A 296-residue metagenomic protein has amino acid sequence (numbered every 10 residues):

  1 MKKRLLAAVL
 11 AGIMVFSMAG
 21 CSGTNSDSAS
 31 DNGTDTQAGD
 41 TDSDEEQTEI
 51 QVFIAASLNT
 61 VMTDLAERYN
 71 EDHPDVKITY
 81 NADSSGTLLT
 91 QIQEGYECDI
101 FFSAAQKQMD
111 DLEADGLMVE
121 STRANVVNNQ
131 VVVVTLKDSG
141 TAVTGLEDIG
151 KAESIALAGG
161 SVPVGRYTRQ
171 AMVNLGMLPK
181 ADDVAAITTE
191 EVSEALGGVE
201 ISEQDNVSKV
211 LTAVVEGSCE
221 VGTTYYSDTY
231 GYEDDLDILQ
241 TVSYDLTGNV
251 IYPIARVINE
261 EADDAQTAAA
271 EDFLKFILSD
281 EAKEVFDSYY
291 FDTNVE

Functional and structural regions predicted by a protein language model:
M1-L5, L10-G12: Positively charged n-region of N-terminal signal peptides that target proteins for export
F16-G20: C-terminal motif of bacterial Sec signal peptides marking the signal peptidase cleavage site
S22-E67, G86, Q106, A114 (+2 more regions): Exported/periplasmic ABC-transporter solute-binding proteins
R68-T79: Signal peptide-proximal N-terminal region of secreted/periplasmic/extracellular or secretory-lumen proteins
D75, E97-C98, C219: Short, high-confidence coil segments that cap the C-terminus of an alpha-helix and link into the following beta-strand
Y80-T90, E97-E113: Ligand-binding clamshell of periplasmic/extracellular solute-binding protein-like
D115-R123: A short, gly/pro- and small-residue-rich
